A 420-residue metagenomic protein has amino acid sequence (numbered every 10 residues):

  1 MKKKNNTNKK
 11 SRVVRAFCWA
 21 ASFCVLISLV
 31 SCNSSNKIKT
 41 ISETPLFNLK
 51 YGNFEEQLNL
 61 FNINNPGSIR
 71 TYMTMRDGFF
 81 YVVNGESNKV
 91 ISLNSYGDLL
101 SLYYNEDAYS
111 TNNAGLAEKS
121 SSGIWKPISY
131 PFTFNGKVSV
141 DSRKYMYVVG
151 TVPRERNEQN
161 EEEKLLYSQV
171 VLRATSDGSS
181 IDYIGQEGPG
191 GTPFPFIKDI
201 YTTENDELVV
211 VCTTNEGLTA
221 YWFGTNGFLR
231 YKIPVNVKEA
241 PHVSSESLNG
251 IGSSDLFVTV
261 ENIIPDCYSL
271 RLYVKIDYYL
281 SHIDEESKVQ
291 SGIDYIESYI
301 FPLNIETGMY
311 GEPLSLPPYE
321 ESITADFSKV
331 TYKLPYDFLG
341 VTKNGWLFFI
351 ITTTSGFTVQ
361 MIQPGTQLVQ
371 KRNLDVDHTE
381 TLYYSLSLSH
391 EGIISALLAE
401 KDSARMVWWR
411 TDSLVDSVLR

Functional and structural regions predicted by a protein language model:
M1-V13: N-terminal secretory signal peptides that target proteins for export/translocation
V14-C18: Alpha-helical transmembrane segments of integral membrane proteins
W19-S28: Bacterial N-terminal signal peptides
C32-R420: Eukaryotic scaffold repeat domains enriched in small/polar residues
